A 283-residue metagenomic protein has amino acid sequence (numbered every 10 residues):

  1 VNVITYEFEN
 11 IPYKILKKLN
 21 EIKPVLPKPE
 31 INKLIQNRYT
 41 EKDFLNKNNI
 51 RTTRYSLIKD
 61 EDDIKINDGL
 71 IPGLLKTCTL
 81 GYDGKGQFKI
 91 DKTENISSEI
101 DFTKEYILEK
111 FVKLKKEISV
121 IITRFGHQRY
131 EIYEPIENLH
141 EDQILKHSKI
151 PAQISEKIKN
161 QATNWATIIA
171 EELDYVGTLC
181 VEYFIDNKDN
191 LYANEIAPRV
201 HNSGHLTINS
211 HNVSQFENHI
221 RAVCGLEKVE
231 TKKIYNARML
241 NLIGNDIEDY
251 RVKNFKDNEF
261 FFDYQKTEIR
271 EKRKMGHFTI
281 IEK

Functional and structural regions predicted by a protein language model:
V1-D63, L80-G81: Conserved N-proximal alpha/beta basic substrate-recognition cap immediately N-terminal to, or forming the N-lobe
D63-I66, N95-S98, I247-V252, K283: Short, conserved charged micro-motifs
I66-L75: Acidic/histidine-enriched active-site and ligand-binding environments that engage anionic O-linkages
G86-V181, I185-N187: Internal nucleotide-binding/catalytic subdomain
E131, L191-E195: Protein kinase-like catalytic core scaffold
N160-V181, N187, A197-N245: Active-site "cap" helix and flanking loop/linker of ATP-utilizing ligase/carboxylase catalytic domains
R221-K283: Peripheral (often C-terminal) accessory segments that flank ATP-dependent C-N-forming ligase machineries
